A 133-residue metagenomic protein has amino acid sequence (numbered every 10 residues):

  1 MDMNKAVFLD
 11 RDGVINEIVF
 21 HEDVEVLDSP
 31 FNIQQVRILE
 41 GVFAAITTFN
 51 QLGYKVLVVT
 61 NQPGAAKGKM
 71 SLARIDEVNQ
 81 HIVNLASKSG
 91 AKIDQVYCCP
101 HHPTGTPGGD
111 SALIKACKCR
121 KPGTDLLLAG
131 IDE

Functional and structural regions predicted by a protein language model:
M1-E133: HAD-like aspartate-dependent phosphatase fold
